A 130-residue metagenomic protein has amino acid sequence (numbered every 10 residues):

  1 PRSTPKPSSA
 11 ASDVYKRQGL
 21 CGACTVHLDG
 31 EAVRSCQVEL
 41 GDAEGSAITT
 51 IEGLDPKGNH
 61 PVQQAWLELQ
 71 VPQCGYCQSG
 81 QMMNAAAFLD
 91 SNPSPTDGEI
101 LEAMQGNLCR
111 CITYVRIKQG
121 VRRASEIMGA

Functional and structural regions predicted by a protein language model:
P1-Y15: Single conserved hydrophobic/aromatic residue that forms the stacking wall/gate of nucleotide- or nucleobase-binding
T4-P7, G41, L67: Generic structural signal for beta-strand residues in well-ordered domains
A10, V62, Q81-N84: Hydrophobic alpha-helical segments typical of transmembrane helices and their membrane-interface/capping positions
S12-G22, D29, G53-Y76, S91-R110: Immediate flanking context of iron-sulfur cluster ligation sites
A23-G53, S79-A103, Y114-A130: Iron-sulfur (Fe-S) cluster-binding segments and ferredoxin-like electron-carrier domains, especially [2Fe-2S]
